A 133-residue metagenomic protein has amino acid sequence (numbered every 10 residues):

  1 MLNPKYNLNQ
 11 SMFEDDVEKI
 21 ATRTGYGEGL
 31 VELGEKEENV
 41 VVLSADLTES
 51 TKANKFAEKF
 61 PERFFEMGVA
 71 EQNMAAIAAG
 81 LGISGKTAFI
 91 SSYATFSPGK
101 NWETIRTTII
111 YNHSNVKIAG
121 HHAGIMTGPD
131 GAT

Functional and structural regions predicted by a protein language model:
M1-T133: Thiamine diphosphate
